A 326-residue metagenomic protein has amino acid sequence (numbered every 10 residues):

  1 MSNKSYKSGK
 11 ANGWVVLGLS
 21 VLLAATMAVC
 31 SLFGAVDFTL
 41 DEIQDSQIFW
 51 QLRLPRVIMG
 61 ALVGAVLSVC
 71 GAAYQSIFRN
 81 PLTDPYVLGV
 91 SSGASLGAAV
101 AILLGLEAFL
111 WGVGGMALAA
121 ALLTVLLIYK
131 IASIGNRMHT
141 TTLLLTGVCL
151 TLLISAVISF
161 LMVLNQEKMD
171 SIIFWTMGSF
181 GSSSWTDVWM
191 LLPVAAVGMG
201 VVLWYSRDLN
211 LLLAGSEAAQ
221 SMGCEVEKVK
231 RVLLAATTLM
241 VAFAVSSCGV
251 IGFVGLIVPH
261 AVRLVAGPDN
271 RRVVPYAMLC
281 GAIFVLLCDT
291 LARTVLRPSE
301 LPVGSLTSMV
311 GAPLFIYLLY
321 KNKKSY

Functional and structural regions predicted by a protein language model:
S2-Y326: Alpha-helical transmembrane segments in inner-membrane proteins
